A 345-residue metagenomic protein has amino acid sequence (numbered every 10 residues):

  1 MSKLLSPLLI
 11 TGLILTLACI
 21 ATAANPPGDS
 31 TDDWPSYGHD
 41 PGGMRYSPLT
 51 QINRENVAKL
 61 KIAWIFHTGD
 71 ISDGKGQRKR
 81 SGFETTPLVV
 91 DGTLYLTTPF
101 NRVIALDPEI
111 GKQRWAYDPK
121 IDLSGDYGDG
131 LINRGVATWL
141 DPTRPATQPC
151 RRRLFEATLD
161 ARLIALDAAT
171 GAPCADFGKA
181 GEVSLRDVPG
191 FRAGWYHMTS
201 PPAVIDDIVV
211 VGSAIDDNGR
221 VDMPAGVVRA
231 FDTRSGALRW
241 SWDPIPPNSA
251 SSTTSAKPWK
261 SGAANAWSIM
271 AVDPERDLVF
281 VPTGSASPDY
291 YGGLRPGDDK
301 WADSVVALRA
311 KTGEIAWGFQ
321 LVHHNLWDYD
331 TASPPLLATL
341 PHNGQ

Functional and structural regions predicted by a protein language model:
M1-S6: Positively charged n-region of N-terminal signal peptides that target proteins for export
P7-C19: Bacterial N-terminal signal peptides
N25-I65, P244-S249: Blade/loop signatures of beta-propeller domains
W34-G38, R80-F100, G128-R162, G194-R220 (+5 more regions): Repeat-blade elements of multi-bladed beta-propeller folds
P35, P41-S47, D70-K75, I104 (+1 more regions): Short, solvent-exposed loop/turn elements at domain surfaces
L49-V57, I62-Y95, D122: Asp/Glu-centered strand-loop micro-motifs enriched in Gly/Pro and often flanked by an aromatic residue
N56-I71, V103-Y127, L140-P145, L163-A193 (+3 more regions): Extracytoplasmic/lumenal domain signature
